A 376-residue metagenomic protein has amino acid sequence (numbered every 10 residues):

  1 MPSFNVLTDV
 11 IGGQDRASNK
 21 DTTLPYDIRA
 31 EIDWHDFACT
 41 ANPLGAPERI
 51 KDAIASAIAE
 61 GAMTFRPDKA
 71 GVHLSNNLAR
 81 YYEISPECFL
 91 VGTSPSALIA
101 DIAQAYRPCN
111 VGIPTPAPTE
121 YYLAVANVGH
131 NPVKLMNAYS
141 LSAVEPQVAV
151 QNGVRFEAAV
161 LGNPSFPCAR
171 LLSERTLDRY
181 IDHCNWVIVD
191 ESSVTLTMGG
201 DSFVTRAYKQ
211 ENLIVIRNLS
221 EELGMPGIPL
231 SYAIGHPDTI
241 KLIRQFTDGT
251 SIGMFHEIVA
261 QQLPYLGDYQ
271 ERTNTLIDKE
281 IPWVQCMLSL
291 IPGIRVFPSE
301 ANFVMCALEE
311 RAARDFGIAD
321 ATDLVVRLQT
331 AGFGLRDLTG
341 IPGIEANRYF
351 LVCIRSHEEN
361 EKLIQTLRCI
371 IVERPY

Functional and structural regions predicted by a protein language model:
M1-F65, V154: N-terminal "arm"/small-domain region of PLP-dependent enzymes with the aminotransferase-like
T8-D9, Q104-G162: PLP-dependent aminotransferase-like
G45-P47, N212-F297: PLP-dependent aminotransferase class I/II
A79-D101: Short loop-beta-helix segment that forms the pyridoxal 5′-phosphate
S85-F89, E191, E211-N212: Short acidic capping loops at alpha-helix termini that bridge into adjacent secondary structure
N137-T195, Y208: Active-site phosphate-binding strand-loop segment of PLP-dependent enzymes
D278, I291-A331, I354: Conserved PLP-binding catalytic core of the aspartate aminotransferase-like
T330-A331, I341-Y376: PLP-dependent enzyme catalytic core of the Aspartate aminotransferase-like
